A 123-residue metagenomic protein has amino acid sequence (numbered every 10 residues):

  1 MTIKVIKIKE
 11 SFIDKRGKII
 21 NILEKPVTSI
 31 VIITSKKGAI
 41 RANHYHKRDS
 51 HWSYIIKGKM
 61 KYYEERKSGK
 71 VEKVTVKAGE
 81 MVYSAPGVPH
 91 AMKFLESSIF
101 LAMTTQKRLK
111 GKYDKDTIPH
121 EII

Functional and structural regions predicted by a protein language model:
M1-S29: A short, N-terminal "cap"/entry segment at the start of jelly-roll beta-barrel domains of the cupin/DSBH fold
I3-K7, I13, I33, L95-I123: Double-stranded beta-helix
I19, N43, Y62-Y63, S84 (+2 more regions): Short beta-strand His + acidic residue motifs that chelate non-heme Fe in jelly-roll/DSBH and cupin folds
V31-R48: Conserved short histidine dyad/triad with adjacent acidic residue
K36-G38, A78-G79, A85-G87, S97: Tight coil/turn sites that cap or link beta-strands
R48-Y63: Glycine- and acidic-residue-biased ligand/ion/polar-headgroup-sensing regions
R66-P86: Short acidic-glycine-tyrosine-enriched beta hairpin
